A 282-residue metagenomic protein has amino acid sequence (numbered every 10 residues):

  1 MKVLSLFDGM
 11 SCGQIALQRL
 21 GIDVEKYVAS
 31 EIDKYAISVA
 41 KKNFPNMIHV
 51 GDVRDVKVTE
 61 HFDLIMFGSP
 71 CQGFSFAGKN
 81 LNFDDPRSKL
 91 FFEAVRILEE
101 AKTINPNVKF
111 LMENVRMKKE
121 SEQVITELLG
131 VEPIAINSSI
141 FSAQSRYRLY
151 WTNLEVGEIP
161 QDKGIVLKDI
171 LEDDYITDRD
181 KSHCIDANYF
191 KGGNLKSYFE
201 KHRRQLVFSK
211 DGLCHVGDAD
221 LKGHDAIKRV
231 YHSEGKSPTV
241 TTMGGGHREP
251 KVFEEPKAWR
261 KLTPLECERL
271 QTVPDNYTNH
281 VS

Functional and structural regions predicted by a protein language model:
M1-S282: Conserved active-site and SAM-binding loop architecture of S-adenosyl-L-methionine-dependent nucleic-acid
